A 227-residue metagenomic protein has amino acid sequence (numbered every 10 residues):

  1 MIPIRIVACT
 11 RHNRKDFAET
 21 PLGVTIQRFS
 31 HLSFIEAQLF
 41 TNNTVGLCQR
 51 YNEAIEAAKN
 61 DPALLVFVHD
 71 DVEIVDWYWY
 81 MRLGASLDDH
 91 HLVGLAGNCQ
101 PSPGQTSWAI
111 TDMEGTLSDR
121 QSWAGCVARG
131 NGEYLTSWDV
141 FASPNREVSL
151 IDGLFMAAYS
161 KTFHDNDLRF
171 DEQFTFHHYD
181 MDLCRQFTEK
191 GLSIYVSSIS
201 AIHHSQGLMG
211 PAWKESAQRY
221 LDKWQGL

Functional and structural regions predicted by a protein language model:
M1-R28, F34, Q38: N-proximal low-complexity "stem/linker" segments adjacent to membrane-targeting elements
C9, V93-N98, S197-I199, H204: Short glycine/serine/threonine-enriched helix-capping/active-site loop that flanks the nucleotide-sugar donor pocket
F40-L47, E73: Short, acidic/glycine-rich phosphate-metal binding loop used to engage nucleotide
T44-A58: Glycine-rich, basic loop-to-helix element that forms the pyrophosphate-binding segment of sugar-nucleotide handling
P62-E73: Short beta-strand-to-loop acidic/aromatic patch adjacent to the donor-nucleotide binding site
E73, W77-Q121: Conserved donor NDP-sugar-binding/catalytic core segment of glycosyltransferases
S122-A158: A recurrent flexible, glycine/aromatic-enriched loop bordering the glycosyltransferase active site that acts as
L150, F170-L227: C-terminal catalytic/acceptor-binding lobe
